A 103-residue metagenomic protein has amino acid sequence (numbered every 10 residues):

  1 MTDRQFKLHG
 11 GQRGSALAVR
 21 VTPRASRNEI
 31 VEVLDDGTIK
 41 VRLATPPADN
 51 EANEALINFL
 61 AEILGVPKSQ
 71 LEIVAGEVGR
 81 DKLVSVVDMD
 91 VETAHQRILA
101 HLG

Functional and structural regions predicted by a protein language model:
M1-N58, E72-E77, L83-G103: Contiguous, often N-terminal, cationic amphipathic patches that form binding interfaces
A61: The alpha-helix within a helix-turn-helix
K68-Q70: Short acidic capping loops at alpha-helix termini that bridge into adjacent secondary structure
